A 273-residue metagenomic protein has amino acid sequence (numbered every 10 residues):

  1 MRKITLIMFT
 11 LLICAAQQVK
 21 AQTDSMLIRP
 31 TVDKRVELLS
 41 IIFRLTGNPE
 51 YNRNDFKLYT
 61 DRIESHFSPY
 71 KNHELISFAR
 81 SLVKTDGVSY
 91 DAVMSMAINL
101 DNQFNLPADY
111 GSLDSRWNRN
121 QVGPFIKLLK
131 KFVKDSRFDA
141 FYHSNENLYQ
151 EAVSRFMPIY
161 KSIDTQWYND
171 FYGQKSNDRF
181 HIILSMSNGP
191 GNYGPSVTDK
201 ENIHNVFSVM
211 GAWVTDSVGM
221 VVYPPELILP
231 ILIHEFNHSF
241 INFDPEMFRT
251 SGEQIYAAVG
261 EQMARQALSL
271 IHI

Functional and structural regions predicted by a protein language model:
M1-S25: Bacterial Sec-dependent N-terminal signal peptides
Q22-Q103: N-terminal mature-domain "stem" immediately C-terminal to a signal peptide or N-terminal signal-anchor/transmembrane
L75-W167: Long, mid-chain structured domain cores
N145-H204: Auxiliary, metal-adjacent structural segments of Zn-dependent hydrolase domains
G194-E226: Active-site scaffold of zinc-dependent metalloenzymes
E226-M247: Active-site recognition of the HExxH zinc-binding catalytic motif
F243-A267: Post-HEXXH active-site segment of zinc metalloproteases
I271-I273: Conserved small/polar residues in nucleotide/adenosyl-binding loops
